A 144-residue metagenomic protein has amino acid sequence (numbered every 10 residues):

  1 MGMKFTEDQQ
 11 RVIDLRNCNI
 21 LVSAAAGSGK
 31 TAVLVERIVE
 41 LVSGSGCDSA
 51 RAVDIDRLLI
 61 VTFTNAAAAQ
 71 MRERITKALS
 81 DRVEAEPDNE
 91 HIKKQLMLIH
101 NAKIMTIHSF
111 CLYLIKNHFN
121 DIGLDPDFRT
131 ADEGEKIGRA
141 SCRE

Functional and structural regions predicted by a protein language model:
M1-G123: P-loop NTPase Walker
F128-A131: Flexible beta-alpha connector loops of hexameric P-loop NTPases
I137-E144: Residue-level detector of conserved catalytic or cofactor/ligand-binding positions in enzyme active sites
